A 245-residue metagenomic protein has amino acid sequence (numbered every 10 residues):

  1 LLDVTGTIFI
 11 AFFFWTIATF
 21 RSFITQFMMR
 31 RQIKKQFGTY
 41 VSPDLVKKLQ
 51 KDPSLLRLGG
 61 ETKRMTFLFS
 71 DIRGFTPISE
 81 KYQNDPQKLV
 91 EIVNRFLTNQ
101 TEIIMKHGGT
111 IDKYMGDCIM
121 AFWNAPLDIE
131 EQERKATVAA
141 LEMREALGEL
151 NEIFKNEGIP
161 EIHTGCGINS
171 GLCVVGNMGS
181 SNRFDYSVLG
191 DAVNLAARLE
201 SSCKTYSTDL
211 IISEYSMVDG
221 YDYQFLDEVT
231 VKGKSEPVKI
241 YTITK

Functional and structural regions predicted by a protein language model:
L1-Y40: Transmembrane alpha-helices and their extracellular/periplasmic helix-loop junctions in integral membrane proteins
T39-L58: Cytosolic juxtamembrane regulatory segments of multi-pass membrane proteins
S42, D71, G233: Short, conserved phosphate/pyrophosphate- and ester-handling motifs at nucleotide-, phospho-/glycolipid
L56-V138, Y186: Catalytic NTP-binding/metal-coordinating core of nucleotidyl cyclase/transferase enzymes
F67, I119, T164-S170, I240: A structural signal for short, well-ordered beta-strand segments
I92-G109, A125-C166, S170, D191-K204 (+1 more regions): Alpha-helical scaffold within the catalytic cores of cyclic-nucleotide enzymes
C173, A196, S202-K245: Cytosolic regulatory/linker segments at or just downstream of nucleotide-handling modules in signal-transduction
N177-S180: Cytochrome P450 core scaffold surrounding the K-helix E-X-X-R motif and the conserved "meander" helix-loop region
